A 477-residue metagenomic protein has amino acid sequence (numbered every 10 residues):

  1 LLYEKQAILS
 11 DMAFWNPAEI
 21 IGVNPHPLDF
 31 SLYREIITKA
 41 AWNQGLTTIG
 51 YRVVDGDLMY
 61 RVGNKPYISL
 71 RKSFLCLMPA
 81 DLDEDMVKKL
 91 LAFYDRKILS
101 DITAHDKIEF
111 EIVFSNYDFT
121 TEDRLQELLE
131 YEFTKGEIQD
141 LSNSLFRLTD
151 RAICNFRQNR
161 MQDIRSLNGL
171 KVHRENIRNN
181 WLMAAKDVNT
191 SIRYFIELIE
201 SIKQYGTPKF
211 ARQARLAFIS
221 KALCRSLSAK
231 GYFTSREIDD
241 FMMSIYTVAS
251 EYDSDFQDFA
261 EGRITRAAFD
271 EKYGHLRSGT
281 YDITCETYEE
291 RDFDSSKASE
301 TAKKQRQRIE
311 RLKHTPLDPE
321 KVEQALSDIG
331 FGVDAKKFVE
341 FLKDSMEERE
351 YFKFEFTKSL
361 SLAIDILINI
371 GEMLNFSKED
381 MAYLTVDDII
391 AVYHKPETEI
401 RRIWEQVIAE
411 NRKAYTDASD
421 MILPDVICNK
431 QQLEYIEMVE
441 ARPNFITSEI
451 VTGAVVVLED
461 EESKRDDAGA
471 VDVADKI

Functional and structural regions predicted by a protein language model:
L1-I477: Non-catalytic, soluble scaffold/interaction modules
